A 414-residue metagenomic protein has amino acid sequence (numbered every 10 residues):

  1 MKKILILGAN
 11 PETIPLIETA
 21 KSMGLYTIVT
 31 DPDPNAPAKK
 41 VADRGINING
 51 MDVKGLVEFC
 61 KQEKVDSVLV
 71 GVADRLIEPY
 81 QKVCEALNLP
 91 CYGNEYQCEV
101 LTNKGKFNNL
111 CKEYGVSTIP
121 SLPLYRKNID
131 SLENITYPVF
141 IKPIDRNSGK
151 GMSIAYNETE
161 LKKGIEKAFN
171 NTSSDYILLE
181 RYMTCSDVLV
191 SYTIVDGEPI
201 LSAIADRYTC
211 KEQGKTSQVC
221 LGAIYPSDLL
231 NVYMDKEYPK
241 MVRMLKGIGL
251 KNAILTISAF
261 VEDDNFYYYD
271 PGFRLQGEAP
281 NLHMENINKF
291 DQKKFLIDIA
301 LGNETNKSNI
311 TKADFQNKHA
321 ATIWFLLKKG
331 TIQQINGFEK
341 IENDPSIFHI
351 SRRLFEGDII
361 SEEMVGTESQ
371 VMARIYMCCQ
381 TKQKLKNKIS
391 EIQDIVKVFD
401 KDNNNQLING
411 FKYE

Functional and structural regions predicted by a protein language model:
M1-Q97, F315, L327, L354-Q370 (+1 more regions): ATP-binding N-terminal substructure of ATP-dependent carboxylate-amine bond-forming enzymes
E85-G151, E158: A conserved helix-loop-beta module that forms one wall/lid of the active-site cleft in ATP-utilizing catalytic domains
S117-I119, P138-I141, M152-L189, I204-A205 (+3 more regions): Conserved ATP-binding module of the ATP-grasp superfamily
L124, M152-N157, T193-V195, E262: Short beta-strand-to-turn element immediately C-terminal to the catalytic PLP-Schiff-base lysine in fold type I
R181-T184, V188, Y192-L250, I254 (+4 more regions): ATP-dependent carboxylate/phosphate-activation module, predominantly the ATP-grasp catalytic core and closely related
K251-D263, S308, L407-F411: A short glycine-rich, hydrophobically flanked beta-strand micro-motif that places a catalytic Asp/Glu for divalent metal
L255, F266, I341-I360: A structural supersecondary motif
E304-S346: A glycine-rich beta-turn/hairpin centered on an aromatic-Pro dipeptide
